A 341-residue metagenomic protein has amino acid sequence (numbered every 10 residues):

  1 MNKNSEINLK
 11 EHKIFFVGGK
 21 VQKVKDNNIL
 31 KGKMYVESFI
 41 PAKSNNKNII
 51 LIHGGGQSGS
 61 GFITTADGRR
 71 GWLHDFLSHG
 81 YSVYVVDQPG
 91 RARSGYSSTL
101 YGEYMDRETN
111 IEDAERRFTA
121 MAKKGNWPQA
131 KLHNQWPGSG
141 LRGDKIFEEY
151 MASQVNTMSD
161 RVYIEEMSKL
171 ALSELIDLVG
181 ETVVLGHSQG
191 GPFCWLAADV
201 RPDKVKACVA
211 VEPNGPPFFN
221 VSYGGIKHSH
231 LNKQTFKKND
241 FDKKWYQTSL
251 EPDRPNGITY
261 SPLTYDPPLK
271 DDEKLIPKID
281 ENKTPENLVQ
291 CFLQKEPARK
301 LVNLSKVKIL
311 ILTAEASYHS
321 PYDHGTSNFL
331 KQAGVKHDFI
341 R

Functional and structural regions predicted by a protein language model:
N2-S44: N-terminal cap/lid segment of alpha/beta-hydrolase-fold proteins
K43-N45, I49-V85, R91-L132: Short, surface-exposed "cap/lid" segments of acyl-processing enzymes
Q135-P137, L141-V155, S159-V183: Conserved acidic catalytic loop of the alpha/beta-hydrolase fold
L185-C194: Gly/Ala-rich beta-loop-alpha elbow adjacent to hydrolase catalytic centers
F193, S317-G325: Conserved alpha/beta-hydrolase "acid-adjacent" motif
D203-S222: A conserved short beta-strand
S305, I311-T313: Short beta-strand/loop motif that positions the catalytic acidic residue of the alpha/beta-hydrolase fold
K331-R341: Catalytic histidine neighborhood in serine/cysteine hydrolases with alpha/beta-hydrolase-type architecture
